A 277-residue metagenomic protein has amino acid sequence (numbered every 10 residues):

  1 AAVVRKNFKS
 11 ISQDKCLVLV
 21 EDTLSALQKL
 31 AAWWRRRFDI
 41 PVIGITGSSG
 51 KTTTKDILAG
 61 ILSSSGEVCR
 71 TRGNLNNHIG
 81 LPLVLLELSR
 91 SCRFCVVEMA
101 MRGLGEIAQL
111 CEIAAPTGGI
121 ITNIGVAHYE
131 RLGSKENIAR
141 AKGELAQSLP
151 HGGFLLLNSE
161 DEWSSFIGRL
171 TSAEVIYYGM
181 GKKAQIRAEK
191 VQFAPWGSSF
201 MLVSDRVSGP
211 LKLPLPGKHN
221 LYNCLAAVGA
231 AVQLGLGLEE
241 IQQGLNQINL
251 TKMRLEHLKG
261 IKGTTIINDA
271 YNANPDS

Functional and structural regions predicted by a protein language model:
A1-K6: Active-site cofactor/substrate anionic-group-binding motifs, chiefly glycine- and Lys/Arg-rich phosphate-binding loops
N7-D14, G118-T265: Acidic, Mg2+-coordinating active-site environments of NTP-dependent enzymes
S12-Q13, L19, S25-L155, S159 (+2 more regions): Phosphate-binding loop of NTP-binding sites
V20-T23, N74, A100, E160 (+4 more regions): Short beta->alpha junction loops/turns
T23-K29, L225, N272: A glycine-rich, Thr/Ser-enriched phosphate-binding loop motif common to dinucleotide/cofactor-binding enzymes
R70-R72, V97-E98, L213-P214, I267-N268 (+1 more regions): Thr-Gly-centered strand-to-loop micro-motif
N76, R102-G105, G133, H219-Y222 (+2 more regions): Residue-level signal for the nucleotide or nucleotide-sugar donor/cofactor binding architecture
L250-M253, A270-S277: Glycine-rich phosphate/pyrophosphate-binding beta-alpha loops
